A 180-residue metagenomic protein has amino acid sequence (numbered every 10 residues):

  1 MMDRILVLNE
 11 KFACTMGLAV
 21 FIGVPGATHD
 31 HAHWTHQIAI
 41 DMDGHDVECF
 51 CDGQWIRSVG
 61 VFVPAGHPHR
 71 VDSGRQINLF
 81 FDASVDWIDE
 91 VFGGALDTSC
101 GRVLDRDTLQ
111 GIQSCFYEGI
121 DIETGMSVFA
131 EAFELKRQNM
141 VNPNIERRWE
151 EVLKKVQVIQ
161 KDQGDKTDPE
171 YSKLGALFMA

Functional and structural regions predicted by a protein language model:
M1-K11, S114-C115, V128: A short, N-terminal "cap"/entry segment at the start of jelly-roll beta-barrel domains of the cupin/DSBH fold
R4, R57, R70, R75 (+4 more regions): Arginine residue identity/basic-tract feature
R4-L6, N78, A95-C100, F116-D121 (+1 more regions): Short, functional N-terminal and low-complexity linear motifs
I5-D97: N-terminal regulatory/effector-sensing and dimerization cores that precede helix-turn-helix DNA-binding domains
V24, H45, Q54, G94-A95 (+5 more regions): Intrinsically disordered, low-complexity regions
V91-G93, D97-L104, T108, N139: Mixed-charge (acidic/basic) macromolecular-recognition segments
D105-A180: A short, Lys/Arg-enriched amphipathic alpha-helix from helix-turn-helix/homeodomain DNA-binding modules
